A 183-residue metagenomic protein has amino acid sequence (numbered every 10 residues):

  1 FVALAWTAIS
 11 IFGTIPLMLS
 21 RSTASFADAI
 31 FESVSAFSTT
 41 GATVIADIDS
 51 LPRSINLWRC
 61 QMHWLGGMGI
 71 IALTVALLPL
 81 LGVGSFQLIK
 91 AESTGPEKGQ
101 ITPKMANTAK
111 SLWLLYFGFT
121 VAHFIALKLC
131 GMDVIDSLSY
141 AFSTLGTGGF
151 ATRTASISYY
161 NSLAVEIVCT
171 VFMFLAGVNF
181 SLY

Functional and structural regions predicted by a protein language model:
F1-Y183: Membrane-proximal intracellular helices of multi-pass ion channels
